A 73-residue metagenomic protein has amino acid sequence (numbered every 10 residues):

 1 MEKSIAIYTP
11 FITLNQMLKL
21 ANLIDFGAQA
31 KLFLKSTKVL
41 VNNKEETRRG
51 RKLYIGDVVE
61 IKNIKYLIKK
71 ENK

Functional and structural regions predicted by a protein language model:
K3-Y8: Short amphipathic
T9, T13-I55: A basic, amphipathic helix-loop patch mediating RNA/tRNA/ribosome contacts
E46-K73: C-terminal structural segments of small proteins and small subunits
